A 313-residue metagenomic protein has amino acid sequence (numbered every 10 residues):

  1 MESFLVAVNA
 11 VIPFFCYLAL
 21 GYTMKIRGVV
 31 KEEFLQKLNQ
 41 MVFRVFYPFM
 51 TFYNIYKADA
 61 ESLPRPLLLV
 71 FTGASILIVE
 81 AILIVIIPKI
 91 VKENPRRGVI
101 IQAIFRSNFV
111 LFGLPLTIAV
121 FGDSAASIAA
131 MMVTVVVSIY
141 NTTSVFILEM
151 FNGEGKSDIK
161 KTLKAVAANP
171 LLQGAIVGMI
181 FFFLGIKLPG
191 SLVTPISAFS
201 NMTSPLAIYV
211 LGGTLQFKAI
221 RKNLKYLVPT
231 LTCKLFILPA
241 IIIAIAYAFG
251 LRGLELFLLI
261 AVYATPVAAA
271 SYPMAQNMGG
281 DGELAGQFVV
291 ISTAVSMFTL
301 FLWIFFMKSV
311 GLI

Functional and structural regions predicted by a protein language model:
M1-I313: Alpha-helical transmembrane segments of multi-pass small-molecule/ion transporters
